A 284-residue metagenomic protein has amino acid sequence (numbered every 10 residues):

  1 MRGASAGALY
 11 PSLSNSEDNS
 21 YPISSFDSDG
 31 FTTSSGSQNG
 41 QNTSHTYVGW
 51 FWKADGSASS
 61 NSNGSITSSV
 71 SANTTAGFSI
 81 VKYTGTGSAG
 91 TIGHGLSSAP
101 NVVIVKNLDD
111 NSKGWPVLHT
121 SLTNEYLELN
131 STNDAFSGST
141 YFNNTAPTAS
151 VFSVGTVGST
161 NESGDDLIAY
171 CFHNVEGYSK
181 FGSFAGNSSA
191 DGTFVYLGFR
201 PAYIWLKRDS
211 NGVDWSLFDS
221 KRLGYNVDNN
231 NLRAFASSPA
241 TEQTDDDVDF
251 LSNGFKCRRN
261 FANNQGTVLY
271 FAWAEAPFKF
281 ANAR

Functional and structural regions predicted by a protein language model:
M1-R284: Surface-exposed molecular-recognition determinants
